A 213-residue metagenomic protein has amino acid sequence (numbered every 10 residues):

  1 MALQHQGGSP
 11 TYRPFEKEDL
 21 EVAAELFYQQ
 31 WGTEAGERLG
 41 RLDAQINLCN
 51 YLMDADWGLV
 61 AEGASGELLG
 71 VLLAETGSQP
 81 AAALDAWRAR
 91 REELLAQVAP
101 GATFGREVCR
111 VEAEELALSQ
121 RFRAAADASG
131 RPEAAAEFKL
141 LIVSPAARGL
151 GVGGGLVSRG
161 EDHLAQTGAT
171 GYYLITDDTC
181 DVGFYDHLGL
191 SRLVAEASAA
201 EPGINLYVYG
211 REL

Functional and structural regions predicted by a protein language model:
S9-E25, T76: A short beta-loop-alpha structural element at the N-terminal edge of CoA-dependent acyl/N-acetyltransferase catalytic
G36-L59, G63-A64, L73, E93-P100 (+1 more regions): Active-site rim helix/loop that mediates acceptor-substrate recognition in acyltransferases
V60, E67-T76, A124, E137 (+1 more regions): Conserved beta-strand in the GNAT
S78-A136, A200-G203: Conserved acyl-donor/pantetheine-binding loop and adjacent beta-alpha core of acyl/acetyltransferases and related
F122-A124, G154, Q166, D178-A195 (+1 more regions): Conserved active-site alpha-helix within GNAT-family acetyltransferase domains
A135-A136, L164-D177: Conserved GNAT acetyl-CoA-binding A-motif
K139-R148, Y173-G183, S198-G203: Conserved beta-strand-loop-alpha-helix junction that forms the acyl-donor binding cleft
V143, G149-D162, H187: Conserved acetyl-CoA-binding loop-helix of GNAT-fold acetyltransferases
